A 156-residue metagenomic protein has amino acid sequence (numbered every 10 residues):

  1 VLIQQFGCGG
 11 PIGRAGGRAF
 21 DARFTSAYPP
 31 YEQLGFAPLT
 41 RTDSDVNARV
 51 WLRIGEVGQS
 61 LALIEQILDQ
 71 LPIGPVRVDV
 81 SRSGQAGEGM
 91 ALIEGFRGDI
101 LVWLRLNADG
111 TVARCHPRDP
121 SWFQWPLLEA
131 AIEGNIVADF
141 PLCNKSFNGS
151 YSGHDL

Functional and structural regions predicted by a protein language model:
V1-L156: Active-site bordering "gate/hinge" segments that shape substrate access to catalytic or cofactor-binding pockets
